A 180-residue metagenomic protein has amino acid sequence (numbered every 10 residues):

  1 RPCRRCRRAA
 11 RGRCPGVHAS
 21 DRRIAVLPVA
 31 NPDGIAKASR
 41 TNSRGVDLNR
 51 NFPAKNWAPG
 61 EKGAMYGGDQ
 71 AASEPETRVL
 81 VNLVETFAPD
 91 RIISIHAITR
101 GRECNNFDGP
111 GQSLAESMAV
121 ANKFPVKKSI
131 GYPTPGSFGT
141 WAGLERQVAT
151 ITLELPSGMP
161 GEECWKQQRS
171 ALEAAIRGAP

Functional and structural regions predicted by a protein language model:
R1-I130, E145-V148, L155-S157: Active-site/substrate-binding loop(s) of hydrolase catalytic cores
G101-N105, P133-P180: Active-site-adjacent mobile loop/cap segments within catalytic or ligand-binding domains
